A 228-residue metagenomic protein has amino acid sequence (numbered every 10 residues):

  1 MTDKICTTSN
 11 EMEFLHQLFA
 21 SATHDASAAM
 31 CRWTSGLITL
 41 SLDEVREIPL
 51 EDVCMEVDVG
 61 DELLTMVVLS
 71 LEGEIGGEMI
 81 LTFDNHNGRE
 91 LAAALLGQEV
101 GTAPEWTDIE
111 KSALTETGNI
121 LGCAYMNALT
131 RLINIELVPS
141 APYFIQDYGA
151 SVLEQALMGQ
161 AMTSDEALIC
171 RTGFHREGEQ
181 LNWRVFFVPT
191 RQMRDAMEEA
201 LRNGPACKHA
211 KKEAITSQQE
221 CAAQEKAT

Functional and structural regions predicted by a protein language model:
T2-T228: Composition-driven recognition of glycine/serine/threonine/acidic- and proline-rich low-complexity segments and repeats
